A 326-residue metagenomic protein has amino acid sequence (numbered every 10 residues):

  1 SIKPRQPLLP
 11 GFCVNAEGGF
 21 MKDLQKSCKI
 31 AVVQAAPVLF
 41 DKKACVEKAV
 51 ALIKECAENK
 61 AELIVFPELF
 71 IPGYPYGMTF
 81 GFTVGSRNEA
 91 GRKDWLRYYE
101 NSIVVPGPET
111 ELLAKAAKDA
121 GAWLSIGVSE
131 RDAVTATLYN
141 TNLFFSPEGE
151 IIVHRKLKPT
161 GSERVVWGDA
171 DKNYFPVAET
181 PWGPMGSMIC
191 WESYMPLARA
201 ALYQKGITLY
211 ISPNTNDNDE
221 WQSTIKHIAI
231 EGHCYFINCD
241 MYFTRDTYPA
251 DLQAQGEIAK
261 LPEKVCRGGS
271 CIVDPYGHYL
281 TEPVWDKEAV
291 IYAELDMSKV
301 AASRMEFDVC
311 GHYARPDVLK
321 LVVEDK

Functional and structural regions predicted by a protein language model:
I2-R5, L9-F12, E17: N-terminal amphipathic/hydrophobic targeting modules at extreme N-termini, encompassing cleavable Sec/SRP-type signal
M21-L63: N-terminal glycine-/serine-/threonine-rich phosphate-binding loop
D23, M241-K326: C-terminal beta-strand edge segments of enzyme domains
A36, F70, S129-E130, Y194 (+3 more regions): Catalytic metal-binding/acid-base residues of hydrolase active sites
K42, K54-P147, N216-N218, Q222-I230: Cys-nucleophile CN-hydrolase/nitrilase-fold catalytic domain and related Cys-dependent amidase chemistry that acts on
I64-P67, L124-G127, M188, Y210-P213 (+1 more regions): Active-site neighborhood of phospho(di)ester-bond hydrolases with catalytic His/Asp-centered motifs
V104-E111, K115, E130-T208, N214-H227 (+1 more regions): Active-site catalytic loop in hydrolytic enzyme cores
I126-V128, T141-F144, P176, N238 (+2 more regions): Short beta-strand scaffold segments in enzyme catalytic cores
